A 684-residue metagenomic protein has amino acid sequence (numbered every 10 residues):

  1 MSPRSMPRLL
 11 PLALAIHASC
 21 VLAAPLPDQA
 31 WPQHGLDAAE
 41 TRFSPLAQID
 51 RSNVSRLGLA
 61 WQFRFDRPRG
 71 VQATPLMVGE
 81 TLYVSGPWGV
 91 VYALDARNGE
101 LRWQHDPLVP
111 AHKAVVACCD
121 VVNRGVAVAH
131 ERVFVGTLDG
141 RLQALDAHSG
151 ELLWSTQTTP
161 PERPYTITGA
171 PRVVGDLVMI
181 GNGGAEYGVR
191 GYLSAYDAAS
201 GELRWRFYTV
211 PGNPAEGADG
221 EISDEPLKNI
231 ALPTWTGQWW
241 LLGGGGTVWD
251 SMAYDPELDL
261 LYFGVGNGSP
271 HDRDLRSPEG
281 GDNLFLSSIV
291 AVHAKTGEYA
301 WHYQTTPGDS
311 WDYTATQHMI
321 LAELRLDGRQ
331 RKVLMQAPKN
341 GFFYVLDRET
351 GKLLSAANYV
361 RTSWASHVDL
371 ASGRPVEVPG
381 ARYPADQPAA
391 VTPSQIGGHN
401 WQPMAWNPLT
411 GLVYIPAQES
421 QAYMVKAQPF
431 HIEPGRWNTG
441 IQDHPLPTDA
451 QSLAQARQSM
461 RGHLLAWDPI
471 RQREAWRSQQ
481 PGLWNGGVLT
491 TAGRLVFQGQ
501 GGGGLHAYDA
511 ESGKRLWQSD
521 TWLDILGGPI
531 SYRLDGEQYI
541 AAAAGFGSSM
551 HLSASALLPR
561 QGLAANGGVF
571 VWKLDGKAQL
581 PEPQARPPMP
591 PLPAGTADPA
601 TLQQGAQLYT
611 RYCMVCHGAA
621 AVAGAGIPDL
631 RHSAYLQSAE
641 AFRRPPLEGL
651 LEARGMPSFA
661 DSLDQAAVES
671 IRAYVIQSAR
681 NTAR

Functional and structural regions predicted by a protein language model:
A24-L59, A218-P226, E377-P379, S452-A454 (+1 more regions): Blade/loop signatures of beta-propeller domains
W31-G35, G70-V90, V115-R141, T166-R190 (+10 more regions): Repeat-blade elements of multi-bladed beta-propeller folds
F63-T74, Q104-A127, L152-A170, Y208-S251 (+8 more regions): Extracytoplasmic beta-rich repeat domains
G136, T601, A660-R684: C-terminal capping alpha-helices of c-type cytochrome domains
I180-Y192, T236-G237, F263-N283, P388 (+2 more regions): Short, conserved, GDST-rich strand-edge loop motifs in beta-rich repeat architectures
Q584-L608: Electrostatic cytochrome c docking/interface patches
P599-A619, A641-E648, R684: Sequence/structural segment immediately N-terminal to covalent heme-attachment motifs in c-type and related
G618-G655: Gly/Gly-Pro-rich "capping" loops immediately C-terminal to redox-active cysteine motifs in periplasmic/lumenal
